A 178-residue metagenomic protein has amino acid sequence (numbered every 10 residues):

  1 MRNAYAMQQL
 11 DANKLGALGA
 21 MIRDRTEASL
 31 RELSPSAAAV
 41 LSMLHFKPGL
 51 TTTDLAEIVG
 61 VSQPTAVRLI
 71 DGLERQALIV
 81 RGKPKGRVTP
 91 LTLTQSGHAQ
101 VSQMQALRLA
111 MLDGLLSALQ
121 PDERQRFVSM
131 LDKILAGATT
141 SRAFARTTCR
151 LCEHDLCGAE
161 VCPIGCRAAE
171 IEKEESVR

Functional and structural regions predicted by a protein language model:
M1-E32, E174-V177: N-terminal leader segment of winged-helix/HTH proteins
L15-L30, V101-L119, F127-L135: Hydrophobic alpha-helical core bundles mediating ligand binding, dimerization, or RNAP-core interactions
R23-T65, A145-T148: N-terminal helix-turn-helix DNA-binding core of bacterial DNA-binding proteins
D71-Q125: Charged, amphipathic alpha-helical coiled-coil/dimerization segments
Q125, S129-R178: C-terminal regulatory/oligomerization modules of transcriptional regulators
